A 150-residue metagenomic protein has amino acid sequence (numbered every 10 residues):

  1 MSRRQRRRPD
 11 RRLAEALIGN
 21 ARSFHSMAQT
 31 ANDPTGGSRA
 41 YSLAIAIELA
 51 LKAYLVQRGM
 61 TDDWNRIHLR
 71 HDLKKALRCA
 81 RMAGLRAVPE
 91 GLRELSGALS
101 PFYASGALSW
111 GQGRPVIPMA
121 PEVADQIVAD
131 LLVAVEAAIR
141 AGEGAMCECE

Functional and structural regions predicted by a protein language model:
S2-H25, L55, G59-E150: Long, charged low-complexity segments
R12, P34, S38-Y41, V123: A structural signal for alpha-helical segments
F24-S38: Helix-loop segments that flank and shape redox-cofactor active sites
G36-R58: Short, hydrophobic, well-ordered secondary-structure elements
